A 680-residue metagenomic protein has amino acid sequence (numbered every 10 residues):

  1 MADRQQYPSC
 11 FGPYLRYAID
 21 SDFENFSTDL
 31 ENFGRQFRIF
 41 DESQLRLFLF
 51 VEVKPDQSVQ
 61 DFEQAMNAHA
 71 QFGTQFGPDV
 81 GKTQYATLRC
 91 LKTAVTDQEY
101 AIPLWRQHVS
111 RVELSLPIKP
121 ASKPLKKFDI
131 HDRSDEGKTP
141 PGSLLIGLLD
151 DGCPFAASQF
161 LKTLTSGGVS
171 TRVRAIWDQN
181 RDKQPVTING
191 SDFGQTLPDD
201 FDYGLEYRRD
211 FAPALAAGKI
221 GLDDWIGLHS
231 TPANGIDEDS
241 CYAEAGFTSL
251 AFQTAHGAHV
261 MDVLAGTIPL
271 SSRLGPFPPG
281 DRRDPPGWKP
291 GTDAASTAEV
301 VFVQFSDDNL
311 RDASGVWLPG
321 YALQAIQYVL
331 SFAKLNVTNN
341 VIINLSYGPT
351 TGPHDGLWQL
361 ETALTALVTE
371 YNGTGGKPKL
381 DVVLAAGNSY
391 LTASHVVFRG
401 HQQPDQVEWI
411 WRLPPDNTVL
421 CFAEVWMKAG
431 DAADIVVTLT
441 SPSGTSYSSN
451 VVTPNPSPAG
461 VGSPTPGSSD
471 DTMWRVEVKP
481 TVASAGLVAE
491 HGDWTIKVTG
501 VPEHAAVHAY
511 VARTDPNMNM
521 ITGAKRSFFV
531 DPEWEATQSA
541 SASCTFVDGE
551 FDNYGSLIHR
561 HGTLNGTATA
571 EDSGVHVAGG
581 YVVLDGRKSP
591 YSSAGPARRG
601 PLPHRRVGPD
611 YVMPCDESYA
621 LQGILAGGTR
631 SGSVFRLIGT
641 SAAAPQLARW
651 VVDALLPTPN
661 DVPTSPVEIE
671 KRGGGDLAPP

Functional and structural regions predicted by a protein language model:
A2-I146, D151-R172, N565, S573-G574: Autoinhibitory propeptides
Y7-C10, C153-D262, S272-D293, T445 (+1 more regions): Active-site core segment of subtilase-fold serine proteases
G147, G152-S158, V173-W177, R181 (+5 more regions): Catalytic-core segments of hydrolase enzymes
S170, G257, P319-A322, I326 (+2 more regions): Amphipathic alpha-helical segments in well-structured domains
Y203-E244, V436, T440-S446, V451 (+3 more regions): Catalytic-core environment of secreted peptidases
A243-G352, V437, R636: Subtilisin-like peptidase catalytic core
A333-N336, N340-P349, L380, T392 (+2 more regions): C-terminal subdomain of the subtilisin-like protease fold in secreted/lumenal serine endopeptidases
A642-P657: Short, small-residue alpha-helix embedded
